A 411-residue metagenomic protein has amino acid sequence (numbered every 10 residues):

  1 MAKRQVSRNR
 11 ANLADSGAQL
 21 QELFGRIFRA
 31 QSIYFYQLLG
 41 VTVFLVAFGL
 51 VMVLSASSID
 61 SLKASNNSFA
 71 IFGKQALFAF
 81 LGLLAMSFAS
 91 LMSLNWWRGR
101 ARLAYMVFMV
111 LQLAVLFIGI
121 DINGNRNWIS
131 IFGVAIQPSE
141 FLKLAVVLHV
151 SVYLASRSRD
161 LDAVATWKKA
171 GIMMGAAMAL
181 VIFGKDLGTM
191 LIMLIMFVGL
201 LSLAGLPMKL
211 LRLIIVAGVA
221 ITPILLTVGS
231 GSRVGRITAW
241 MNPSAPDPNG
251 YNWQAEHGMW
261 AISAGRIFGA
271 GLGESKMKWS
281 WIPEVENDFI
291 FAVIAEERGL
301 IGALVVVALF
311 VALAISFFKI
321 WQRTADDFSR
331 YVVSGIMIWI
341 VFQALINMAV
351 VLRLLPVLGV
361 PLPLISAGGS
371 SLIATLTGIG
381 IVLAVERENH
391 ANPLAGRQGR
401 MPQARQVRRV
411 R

Functional and structural regions predicted by a protein language model:
M1-L20, F24-G25, I346-R411: A juxtamembrane structural motif centered on a specific transmembrane helix
I27-T42: N-terminal membrane topogenic signal
L39-S55, S61-Q254, A292-V350, T377-I381 (+1 more regions): Hydrophobic alpha-helical transmembrane segments of multi-pass inner membrane proteins, especially in bacterial systems
S55-S61, S275, S366, S370-S371: Short linear Ser/Thr-Pro motifs
F132-L142, F183-K185, R266-G271, V360-L372: Glycine/serine-rich anion-binding loops at beta->alpha junctions that coordinate negatively charged ligand groups
D186-L191, A270-S275, V285-N287, L304 (+2 more regions): Transmembrane helix boundary and interhelical junction motifs in multipass membrane proteins
P243-F291, R298-G302: TM-adjacent membrane-interface loops and short helices in multi-pass inner/ER membrane proteins
